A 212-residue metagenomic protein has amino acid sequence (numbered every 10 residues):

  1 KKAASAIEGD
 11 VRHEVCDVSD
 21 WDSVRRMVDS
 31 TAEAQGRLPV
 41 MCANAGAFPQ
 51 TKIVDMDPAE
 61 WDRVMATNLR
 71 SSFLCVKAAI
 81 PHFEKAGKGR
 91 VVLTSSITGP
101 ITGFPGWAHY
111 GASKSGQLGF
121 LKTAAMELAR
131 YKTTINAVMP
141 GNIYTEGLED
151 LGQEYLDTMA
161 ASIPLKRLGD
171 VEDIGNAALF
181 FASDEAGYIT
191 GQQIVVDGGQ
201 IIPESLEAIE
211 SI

Functional and structural regions predicted by a protein language model:
V15-R26, P58, E172-D173: The beta1-alpha1 cofactor-binding region of Rossmann-like NAD(H)/NADP(H)-dependent oxidoreductases
K52-I53, E60-D62, L148, M159: Substrate-binding pocket helix/loop in short-chain dehydrogenase/reductase
M56-D62, A66, Q153: Short, well-ordered secondary-structure patches that form non-catalytic structural/interaction elements within domains
V76, S113, L121: Active-site helix of classical SDR
P81, M126-E127, G187: Alpha-helical segment proximal to the catalytic Tyr-Lys
R130, A137, T158-I189, V196-G198: C-terminal helical subdomain
T190-I212: Short C-terminal tail/terminal secondary-structure segment of NAD(P)H-dependent dehydrogenase/reductase domains
